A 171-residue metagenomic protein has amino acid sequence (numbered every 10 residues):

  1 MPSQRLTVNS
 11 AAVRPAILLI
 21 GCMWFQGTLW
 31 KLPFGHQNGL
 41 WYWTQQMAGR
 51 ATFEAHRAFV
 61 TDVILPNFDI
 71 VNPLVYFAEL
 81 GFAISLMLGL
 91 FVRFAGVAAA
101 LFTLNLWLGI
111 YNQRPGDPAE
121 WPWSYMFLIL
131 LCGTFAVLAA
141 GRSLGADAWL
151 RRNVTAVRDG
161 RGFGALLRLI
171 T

Functional and structural regions predicted by a protein language model:
M1-G81, L88-T171: Extended, low-polarity transmembrane helix blocks
